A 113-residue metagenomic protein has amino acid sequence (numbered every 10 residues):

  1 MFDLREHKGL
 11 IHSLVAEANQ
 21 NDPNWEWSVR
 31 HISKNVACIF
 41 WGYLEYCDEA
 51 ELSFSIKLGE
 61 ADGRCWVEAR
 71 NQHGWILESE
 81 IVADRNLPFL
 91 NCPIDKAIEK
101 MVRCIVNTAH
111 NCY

Functional and structural regions predicted by a protein language model:
M1-E26: Charge-rich, low-complexity N-terminal segments
E6, L10, S28, F40 (+3 more regions): Terminal low-complexity, poorly structured segments
H7, Q72-Y113: Ampiphathic alpha-helical segments that act as solvent-exposed interaction surfaces
L14-E17, S28, N35, M101-I105: Detector for intrinsically disordered, low-structure N-terminal pre-sequences
N19-R70: Amphipathic, interaction-prone secondary-structure segments
